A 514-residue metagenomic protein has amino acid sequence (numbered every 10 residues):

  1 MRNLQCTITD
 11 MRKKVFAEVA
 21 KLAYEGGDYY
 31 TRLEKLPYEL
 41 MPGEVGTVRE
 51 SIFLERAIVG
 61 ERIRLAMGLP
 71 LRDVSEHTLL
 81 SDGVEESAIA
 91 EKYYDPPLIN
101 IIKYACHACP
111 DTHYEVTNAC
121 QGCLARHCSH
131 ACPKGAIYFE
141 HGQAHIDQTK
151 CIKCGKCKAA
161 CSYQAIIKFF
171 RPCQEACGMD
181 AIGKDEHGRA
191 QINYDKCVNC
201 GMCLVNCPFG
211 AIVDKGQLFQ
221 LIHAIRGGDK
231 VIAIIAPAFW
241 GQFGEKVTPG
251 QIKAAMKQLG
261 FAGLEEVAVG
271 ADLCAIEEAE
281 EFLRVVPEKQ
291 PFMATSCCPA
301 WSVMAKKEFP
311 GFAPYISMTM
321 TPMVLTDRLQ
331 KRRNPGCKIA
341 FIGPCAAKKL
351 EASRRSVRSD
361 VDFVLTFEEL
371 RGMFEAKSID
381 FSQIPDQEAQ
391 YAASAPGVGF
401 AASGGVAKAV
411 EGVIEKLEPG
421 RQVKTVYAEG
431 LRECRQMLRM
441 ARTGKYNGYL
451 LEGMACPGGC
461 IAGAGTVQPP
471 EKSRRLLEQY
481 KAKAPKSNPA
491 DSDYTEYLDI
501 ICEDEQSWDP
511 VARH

Functional and structural regions predicted by a protein language model:
M1-V74, D214-H514: Iron-sulfur-associated redox domains of electron-transfer enzymes in respiratory and anaerobic energy metabolism
P70-L98: Conserved oxyanion/phosphate-binding beta-strand-loop segments in alpha/beta enzyme cores
A88-T117, K134-G135: N-terminal [4Fe-4S]-dependent radical SAM core
H107-E115, Y138-Q143, K184, M202 (+2 more regions): Gly-rich Lys/Arg/Thr-decorated short loops/hinges at beta-loop-alpha junctions or inter-strand turns that position
E115, A119-G122, H145, A160 (+7 more regions): Structured core elements
A119, K150, V198-N199, L283: Active-site-facing alpha/beta catalytic cores
G122, R126-A131, A160, P172 (+7 more regions): Transmembrane alpha-helical segments of multi-pass membrane transport proteins and ion-pumping complexes
A125-Q148, K156-N193, V198, M202-Q217: Iron-sulfur cluster-binding cysteine motifs and their immediate structural context in ferredoxin-like electron-transfer
